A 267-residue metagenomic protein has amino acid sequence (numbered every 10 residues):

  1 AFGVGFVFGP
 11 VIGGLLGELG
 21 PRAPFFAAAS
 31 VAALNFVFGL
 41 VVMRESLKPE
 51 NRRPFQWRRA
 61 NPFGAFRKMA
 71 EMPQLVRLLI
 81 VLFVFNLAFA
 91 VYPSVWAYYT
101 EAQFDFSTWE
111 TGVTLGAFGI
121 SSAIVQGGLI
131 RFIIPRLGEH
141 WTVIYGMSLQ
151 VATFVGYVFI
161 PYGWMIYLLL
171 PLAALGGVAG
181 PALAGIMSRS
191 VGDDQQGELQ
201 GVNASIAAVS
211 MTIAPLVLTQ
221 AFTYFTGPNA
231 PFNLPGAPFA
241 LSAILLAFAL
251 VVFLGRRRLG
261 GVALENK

Functional and structural regions predicted by a protein language model:
F2-V41: Helix-loop-helix hairpin linking two adjacent transmembrane segments in secondary transporters
G17, V125-E139: Helix-to-loop junctions at the C-terminal end of transmembrane segments in multipass secondary transporters
G17-S30, Q220-L246: A membrane-interface helix-boundary motif in multi-pass transporters
G20, G156-L170, A179: Helix-loop junctions at membrane interfaces in 12-TM secondary transporters
A29, W141-G156: Structural signature of the two symmetry-related core transmembrane helices
F36-V42, A240-K267: Multi-pass alpha-helical transporter architecture, strongest for 12-TM Major Facilitator/SLC carriers used
R44-V81, Q103, L264-K267: Juxtamembrane intracellular "pre-TM" segments in multi-pass secondary transporters
S94-T111: Short amphipathic helix-loop junctions that connect adjacent transmembrane helices in Major Facilitator Superfamily/SLC
